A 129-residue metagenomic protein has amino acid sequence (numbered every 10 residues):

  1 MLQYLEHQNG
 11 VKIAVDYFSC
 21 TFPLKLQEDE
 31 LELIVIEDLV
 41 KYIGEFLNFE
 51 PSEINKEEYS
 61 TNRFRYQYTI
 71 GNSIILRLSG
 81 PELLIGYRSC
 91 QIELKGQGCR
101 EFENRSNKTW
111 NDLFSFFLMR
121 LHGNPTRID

Functional and structural regions predicted by a protein language model:
M1-D129: Structured, helix-rich domain cores that form ligand/interaction pockets
